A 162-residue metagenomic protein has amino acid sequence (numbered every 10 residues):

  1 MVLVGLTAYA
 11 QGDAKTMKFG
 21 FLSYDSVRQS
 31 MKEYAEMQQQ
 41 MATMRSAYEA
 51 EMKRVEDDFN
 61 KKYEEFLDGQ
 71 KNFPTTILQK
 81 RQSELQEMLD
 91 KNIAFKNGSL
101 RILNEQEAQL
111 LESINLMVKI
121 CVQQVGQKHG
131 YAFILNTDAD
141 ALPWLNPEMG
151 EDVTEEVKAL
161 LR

Functional and structural regions predicted by a protein language model:
M1-K15: Bacterial Sec-dependent N-terminal signal peptides
Q11-R162: Amphipathic, charged alpha-helical segments and their helix-to-coil junctions in extracytoplasmic/peripheral assemblies
